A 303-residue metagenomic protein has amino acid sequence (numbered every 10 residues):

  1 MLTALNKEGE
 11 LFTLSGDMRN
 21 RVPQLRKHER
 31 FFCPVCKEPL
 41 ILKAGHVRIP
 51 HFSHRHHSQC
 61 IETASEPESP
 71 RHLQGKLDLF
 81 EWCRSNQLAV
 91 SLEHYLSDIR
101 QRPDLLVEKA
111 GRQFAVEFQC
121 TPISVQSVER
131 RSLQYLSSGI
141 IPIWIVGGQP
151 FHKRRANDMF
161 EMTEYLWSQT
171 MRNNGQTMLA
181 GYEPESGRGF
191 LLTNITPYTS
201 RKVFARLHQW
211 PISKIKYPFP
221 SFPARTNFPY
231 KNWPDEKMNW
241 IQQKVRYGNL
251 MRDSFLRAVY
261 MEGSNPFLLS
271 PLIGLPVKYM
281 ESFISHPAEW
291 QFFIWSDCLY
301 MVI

Functional and structural regions predicted by a protein language model:
M1-E10, L79, C83, L92-H94 (+4 more regions): Nucleic-acid endo/exonuclease domains
M1-L88: N-terminal cysteine/histidine-rich coordination modules
R21-L25, W82-A115: Active-site metal-binding core of divalent-cation-utilizing nuclease and nuclease-like domains
L79, L105-S124, Y135, P142-W144: Conserved catalytic cores of phosphodiester-cleaving nucleases, focusing on short active-site segments
Q126-E129: His/Asp/Glu-rich metal-coordinating catalytic cores of metallo-dependent phosphodiesterases/hydrolases acting on
S132: Catalytic core segments in nucleotide and nucleic-acid processing enzymes
S138-T177, E183, L191: Nucleic-acid nuclease catalytic cores
Q169-I303: Non-catalytic C-terminal interaction segments of nucleic acid-processing enzymes
